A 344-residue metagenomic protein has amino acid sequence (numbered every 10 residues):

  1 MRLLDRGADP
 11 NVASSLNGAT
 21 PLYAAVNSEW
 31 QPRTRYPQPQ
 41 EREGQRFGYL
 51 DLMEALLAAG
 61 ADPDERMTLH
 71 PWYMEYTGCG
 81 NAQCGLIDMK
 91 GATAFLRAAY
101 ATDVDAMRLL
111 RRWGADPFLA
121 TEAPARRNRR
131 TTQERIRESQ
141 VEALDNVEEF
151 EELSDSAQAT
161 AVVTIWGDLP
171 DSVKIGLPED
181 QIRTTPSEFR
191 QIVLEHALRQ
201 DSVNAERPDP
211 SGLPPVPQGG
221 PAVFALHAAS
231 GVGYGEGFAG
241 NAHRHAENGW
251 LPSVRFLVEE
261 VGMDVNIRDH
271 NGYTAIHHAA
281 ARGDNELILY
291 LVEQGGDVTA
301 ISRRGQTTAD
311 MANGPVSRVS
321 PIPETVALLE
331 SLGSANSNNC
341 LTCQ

Functional and structural regions predicted by a protein language model:
M1-D9, E54-D62, R108-P117, P252-D264 (+2 more regions): Ankyrin repeat domain, specifically the short helix-to-loop turn at the C-terminus of the second helix of each repeat
S14-S15, M67, D88, T121 (+3 more regions): Ankyrin repeat boundary/linker residues
N17-G18, H70, G91, P124 (+3 more regions): Start-of-repeat signature of ankyrin repeats
A24-Y49, E75-K90, R97-D103, R130-N146 (+9 more regions): Ankyrin repeat A-helix N-terminal signature
K174-A205: Long, low-complexity, polar/charged, intrinsically disordered or flexibly structured peripheral segments
N266, H270-D310: Ankyrin-repeat and related helical/solenoid repeat scaffolds used for protein-protein interactions
V298-T342: Leucine-rich solenoid repeat scaffolds
